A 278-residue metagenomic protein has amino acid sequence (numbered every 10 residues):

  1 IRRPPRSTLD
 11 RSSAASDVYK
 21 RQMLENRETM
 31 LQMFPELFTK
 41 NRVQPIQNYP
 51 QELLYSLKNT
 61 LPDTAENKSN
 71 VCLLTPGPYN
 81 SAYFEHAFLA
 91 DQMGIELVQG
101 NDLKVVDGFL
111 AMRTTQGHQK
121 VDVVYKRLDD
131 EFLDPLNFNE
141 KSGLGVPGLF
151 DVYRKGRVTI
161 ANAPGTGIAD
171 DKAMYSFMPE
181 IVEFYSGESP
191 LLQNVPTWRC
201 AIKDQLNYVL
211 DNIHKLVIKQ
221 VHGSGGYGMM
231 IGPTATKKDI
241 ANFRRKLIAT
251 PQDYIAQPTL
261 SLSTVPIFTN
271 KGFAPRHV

Functional and structural regions predicted by a protein language model:
I1-A15, Y19: Single conserved hydrophobic/aromatic residue that forms the stacking wall/gate of nucleotide- or nucleobase-binding
D17-V278: Domain-scale recognition of functional cores that engage charged ligands
